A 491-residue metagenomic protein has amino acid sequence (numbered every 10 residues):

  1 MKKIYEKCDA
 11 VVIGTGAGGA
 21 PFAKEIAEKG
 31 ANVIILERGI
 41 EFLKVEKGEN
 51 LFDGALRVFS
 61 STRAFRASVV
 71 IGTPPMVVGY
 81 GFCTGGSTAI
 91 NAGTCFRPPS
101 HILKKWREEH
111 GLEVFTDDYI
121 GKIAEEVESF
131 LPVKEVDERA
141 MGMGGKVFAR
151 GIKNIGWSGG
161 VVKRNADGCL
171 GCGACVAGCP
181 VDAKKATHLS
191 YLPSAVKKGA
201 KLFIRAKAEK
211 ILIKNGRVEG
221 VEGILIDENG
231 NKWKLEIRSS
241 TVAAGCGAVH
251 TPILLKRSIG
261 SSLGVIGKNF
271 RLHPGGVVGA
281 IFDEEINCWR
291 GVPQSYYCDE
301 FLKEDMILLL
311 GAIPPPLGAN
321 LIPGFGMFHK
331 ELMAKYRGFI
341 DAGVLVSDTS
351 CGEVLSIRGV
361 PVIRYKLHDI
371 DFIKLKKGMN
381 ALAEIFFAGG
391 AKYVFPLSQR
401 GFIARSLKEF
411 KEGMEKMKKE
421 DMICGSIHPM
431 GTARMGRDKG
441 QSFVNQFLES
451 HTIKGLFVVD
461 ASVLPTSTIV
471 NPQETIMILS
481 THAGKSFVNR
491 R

Functional and structural regions predicted by a protein language model:
M1-A10, E28-K29, G72, T481 (+1 more regions): Extreme N-terminal leader/targeting segments of oxidoreductases
I4-G18, I34: Beta1/beta-strand and adjacent pyrophosphate-binding region of the FAD-binding site in flavoprotein oxidoreductases
E25-E28, N32-I35, G39-K44, E49 (+7 more regions): Glycine-rich loop(s) and the adjacent beta-strand/alpha-helix scaffold that form part
A31, R38-I90, P98-S100, G145-A149: N-terminal FAD cofactor-binding segment of flavoenzymes
A67, G72, N91, L263-N380 (+6 more regions): FAD cofactor-binding and catalytic pocket of flavoenzymes
G81-T84, T88-C169, K366, I370: Rossmann-like flavin
V162, G168-G171, C175, K210-K214 (+2 more regions): A glycine-rich dinucleotide-binding beta-alpha-beta segment and adjacent secondary-structure elements that constitute
T466-G484: A conserved FAD-binding loop/helix module that cradles the flavin
